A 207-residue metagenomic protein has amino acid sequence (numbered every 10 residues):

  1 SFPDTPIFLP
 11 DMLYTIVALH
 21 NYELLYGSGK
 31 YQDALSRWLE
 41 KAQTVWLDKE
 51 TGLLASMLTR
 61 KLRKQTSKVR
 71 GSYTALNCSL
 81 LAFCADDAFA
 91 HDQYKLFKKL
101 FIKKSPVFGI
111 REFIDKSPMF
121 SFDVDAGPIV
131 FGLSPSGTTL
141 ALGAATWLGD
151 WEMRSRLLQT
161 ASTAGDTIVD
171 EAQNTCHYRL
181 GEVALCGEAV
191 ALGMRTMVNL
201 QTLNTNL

Functional and structural regions predicted by a protein language model:
F2-S136: Extended ligand-binding clefts on enzyme/binding-domain cores
A90-L207: CBM-like carbohydrate-recognition segments
